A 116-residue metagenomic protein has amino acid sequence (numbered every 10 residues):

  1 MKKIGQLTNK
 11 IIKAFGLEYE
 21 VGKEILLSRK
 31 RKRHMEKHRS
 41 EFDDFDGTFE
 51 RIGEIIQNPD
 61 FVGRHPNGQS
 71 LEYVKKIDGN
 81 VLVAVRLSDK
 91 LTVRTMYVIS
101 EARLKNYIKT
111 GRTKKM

Functional and structural regions predicted by a protein language model:
M1-M116: Ribonuclease/tRNase effector modules and their secretory precursors
